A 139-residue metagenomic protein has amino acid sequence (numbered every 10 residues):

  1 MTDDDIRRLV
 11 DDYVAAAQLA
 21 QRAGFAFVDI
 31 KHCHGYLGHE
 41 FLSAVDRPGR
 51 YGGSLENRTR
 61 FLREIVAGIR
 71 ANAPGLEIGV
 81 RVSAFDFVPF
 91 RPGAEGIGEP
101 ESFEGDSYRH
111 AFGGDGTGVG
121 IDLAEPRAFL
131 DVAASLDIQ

Functional and structural regions predicted by a protein language model:
M1-Q139: Flavin-dependent oxidoreductase catalytic cores
